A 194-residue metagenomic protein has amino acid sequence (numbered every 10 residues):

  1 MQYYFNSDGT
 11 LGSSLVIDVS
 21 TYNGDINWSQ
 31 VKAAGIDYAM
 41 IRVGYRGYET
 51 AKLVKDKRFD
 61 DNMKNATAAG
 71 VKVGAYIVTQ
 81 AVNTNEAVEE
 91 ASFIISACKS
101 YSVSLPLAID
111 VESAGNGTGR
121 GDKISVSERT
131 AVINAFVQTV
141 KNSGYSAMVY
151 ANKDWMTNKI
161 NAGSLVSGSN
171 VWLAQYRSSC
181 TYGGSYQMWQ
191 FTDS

Functional and structural regions predicted by a protein language model:
M1-Q2: N-terminal secretory targeting signals
D8-A135, K141-S143: Substrate-binding cleft of extracellular glycoside hydrolase catalytic domains
A97-L107, V111-S194: Surface-exposed substrate-engagement region within the catalytic domains of secreted or surface-exposed extracellular
